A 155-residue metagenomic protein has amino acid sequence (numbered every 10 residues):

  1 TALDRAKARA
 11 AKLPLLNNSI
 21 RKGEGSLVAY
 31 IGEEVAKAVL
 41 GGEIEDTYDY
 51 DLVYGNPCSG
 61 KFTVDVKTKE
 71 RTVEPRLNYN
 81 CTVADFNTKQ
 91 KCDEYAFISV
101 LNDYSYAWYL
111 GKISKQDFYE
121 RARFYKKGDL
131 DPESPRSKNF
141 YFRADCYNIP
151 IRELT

Functional and structural regions predicted by a protein language model:
T1-F62, V66-T155: Nucleic-acid endonuclease domains
